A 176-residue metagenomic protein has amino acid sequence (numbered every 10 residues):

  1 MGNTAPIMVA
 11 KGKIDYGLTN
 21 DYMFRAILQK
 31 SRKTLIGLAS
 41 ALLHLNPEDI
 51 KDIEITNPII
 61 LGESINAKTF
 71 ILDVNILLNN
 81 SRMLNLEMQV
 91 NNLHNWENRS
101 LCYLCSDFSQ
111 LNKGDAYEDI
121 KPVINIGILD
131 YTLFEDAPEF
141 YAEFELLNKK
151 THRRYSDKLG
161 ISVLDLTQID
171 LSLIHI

Functional and structural regions predicted by a protein language model:
M1-I174: Elongated, amphipathic alpha-helical interaction scaffolds
